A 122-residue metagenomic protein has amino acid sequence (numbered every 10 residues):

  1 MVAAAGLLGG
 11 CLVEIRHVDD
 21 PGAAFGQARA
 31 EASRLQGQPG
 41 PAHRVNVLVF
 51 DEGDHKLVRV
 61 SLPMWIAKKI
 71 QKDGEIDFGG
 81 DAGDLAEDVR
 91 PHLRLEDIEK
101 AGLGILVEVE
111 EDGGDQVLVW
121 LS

Functional and structural regions predicted by a protein language model:
M1-G9: Sec-dependent bacterial lipoprotein signal peptides
C11-I15: Bacterial signal peptide processing site
D19-V47: Post-signal peptide N-terminal segment of mature Sec-exported envelope proteins
S33, V45-V47, D77-E96, G102-I105: N-terminal post-signal-peptidase region of extra-cytosolic proteins
A42-L48, D54, S122: A membrane-pore/channel beta-structure motif
V49-D51, M64, E111, L121: Flexible glycine-/small-residue-rich
D51-H92: Mature extracytoplasmic domains of secretory-pathway proteins
I98-K100, G104-L121: Short, exposed beta-strand-loop hairpins at the edges of beta-sheets in extracellular/periplasmic proteins
